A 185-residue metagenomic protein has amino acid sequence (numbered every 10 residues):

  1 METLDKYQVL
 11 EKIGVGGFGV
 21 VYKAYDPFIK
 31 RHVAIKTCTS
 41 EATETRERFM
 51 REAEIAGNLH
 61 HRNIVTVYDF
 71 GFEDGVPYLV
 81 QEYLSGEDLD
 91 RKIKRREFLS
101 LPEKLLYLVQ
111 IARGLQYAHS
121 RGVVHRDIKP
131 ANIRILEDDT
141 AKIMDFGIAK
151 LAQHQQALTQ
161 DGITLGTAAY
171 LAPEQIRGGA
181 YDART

Functional and structural regions predicted by a protein language model:
L10-G16, V21: Protein kinase glycine-rich loop
T39-N58: AlphaC helix of the eukaryotic protein kinase fold
F70: Activation-segment/catalytic-loop signature of the eukaryotic protein kinase fold
D74-D88: Conserved short submotifs of the Hanks-type protein kinase catalytic core that shape the nucleotide-binding pocket
L89-L99: AlphaC helix of the protein kinase catalytic domain
Y107-L108: Activation segment signature within eukaryotic-like protein kinase domains
R113-V123: Protein kinase catalytic-loop region centered on the HRD/HxD motif
D138-A180: Activation segment of protein kinases
